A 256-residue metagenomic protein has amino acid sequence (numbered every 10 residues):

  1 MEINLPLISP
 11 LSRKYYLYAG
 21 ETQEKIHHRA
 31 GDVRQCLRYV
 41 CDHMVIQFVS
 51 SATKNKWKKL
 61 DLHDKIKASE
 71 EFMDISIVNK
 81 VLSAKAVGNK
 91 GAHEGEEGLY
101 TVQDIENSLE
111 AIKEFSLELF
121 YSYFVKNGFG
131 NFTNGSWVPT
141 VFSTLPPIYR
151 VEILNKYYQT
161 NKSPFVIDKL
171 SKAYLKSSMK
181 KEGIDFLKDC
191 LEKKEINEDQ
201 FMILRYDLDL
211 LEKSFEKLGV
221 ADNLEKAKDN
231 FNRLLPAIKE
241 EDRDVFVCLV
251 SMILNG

Functional and structural regions predicted by a protein language model:
M1-A86, H93-G256: Amphipathic alpha-helical interface elements
